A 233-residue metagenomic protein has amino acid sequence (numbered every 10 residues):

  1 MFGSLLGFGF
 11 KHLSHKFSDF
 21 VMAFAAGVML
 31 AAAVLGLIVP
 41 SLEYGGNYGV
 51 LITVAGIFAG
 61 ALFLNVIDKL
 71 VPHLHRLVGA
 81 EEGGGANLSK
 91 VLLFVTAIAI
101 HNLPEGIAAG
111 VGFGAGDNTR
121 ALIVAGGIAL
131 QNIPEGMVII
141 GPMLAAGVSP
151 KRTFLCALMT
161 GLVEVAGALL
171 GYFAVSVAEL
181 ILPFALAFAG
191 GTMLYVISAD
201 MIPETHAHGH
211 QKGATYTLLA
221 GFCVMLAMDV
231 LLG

Functional and structural regions predicted by a protein language model:
M1-G233: Intrinsically disordered, metal-sensing/regulatory segments
